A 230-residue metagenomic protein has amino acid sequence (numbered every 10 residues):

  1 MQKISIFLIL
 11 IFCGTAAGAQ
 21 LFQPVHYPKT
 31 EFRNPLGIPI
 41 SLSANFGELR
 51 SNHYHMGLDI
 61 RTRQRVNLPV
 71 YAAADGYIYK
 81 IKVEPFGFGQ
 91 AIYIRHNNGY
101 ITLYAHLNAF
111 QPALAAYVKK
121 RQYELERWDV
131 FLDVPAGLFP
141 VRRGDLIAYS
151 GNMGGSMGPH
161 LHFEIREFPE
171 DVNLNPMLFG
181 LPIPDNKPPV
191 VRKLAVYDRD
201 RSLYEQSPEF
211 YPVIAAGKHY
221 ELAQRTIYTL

Functional and structural regions predicted by a protein language model:
I4-C13: Sec-dependent N-terminal signal peptides
G18-A91, R95-I101, F110, W128-V130 (+4 more regions): Surface-exposed, glycine-biased beta-strand/turn segments
H96, I165-E167: Residue-level signal for short segments within beta-strands and strand-turn junctions of well-structured beta-sheet
Y104: A cross-family detector of function-defining hotspots
A115-D133: Intrinsically disordered, low-complexity Ser/Thr- and acidic-rich flexible linkers and loops, especially at boundaries
G158-I165: Histidine-centered catalytic micro-motifs
